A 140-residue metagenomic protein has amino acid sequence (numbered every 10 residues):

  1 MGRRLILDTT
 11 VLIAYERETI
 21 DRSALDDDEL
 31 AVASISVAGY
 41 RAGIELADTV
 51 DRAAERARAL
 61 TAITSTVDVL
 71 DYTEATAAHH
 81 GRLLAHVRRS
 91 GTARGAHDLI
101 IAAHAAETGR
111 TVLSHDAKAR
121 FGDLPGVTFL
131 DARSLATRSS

Functional and structural regions predicted by a protein language model:
M1-S36, A42-T61: Short, well-structured N-terminal submotif of metal-dependent ribonuclease cores
R3, D68-H115: Active-site neighborhoods of divalent-metal-dependent phosphate/nucleic-acid chemistry enzymes
L7-D8, V32-A33, A93-G95, D116 (+1 more regions): Histidine- and aromatic-rich ligand-binding microenvironments
D8-T9, Y40, H80, A105: Generic structural signal for small/hydrophobic residues in well-ordered secondary structure, especially within
L12, V37-Y40, A77, K118-R120: A generic structural signal for short hydrophobic patches within well-formed alpha-helices
D26, S65, L124-P125: Short, structured coil segments at secondary-structure junctions
L30, V69, G126-F129: Conserved beta-strand scaffold positions in the cores of enzyme catalytic domains, especially in NTP/NDP-utilizing
A102, A106-S140: Acidic, PIN/NYN-like endoribonuclease modules and their adjacent C-terminal/linker elements
